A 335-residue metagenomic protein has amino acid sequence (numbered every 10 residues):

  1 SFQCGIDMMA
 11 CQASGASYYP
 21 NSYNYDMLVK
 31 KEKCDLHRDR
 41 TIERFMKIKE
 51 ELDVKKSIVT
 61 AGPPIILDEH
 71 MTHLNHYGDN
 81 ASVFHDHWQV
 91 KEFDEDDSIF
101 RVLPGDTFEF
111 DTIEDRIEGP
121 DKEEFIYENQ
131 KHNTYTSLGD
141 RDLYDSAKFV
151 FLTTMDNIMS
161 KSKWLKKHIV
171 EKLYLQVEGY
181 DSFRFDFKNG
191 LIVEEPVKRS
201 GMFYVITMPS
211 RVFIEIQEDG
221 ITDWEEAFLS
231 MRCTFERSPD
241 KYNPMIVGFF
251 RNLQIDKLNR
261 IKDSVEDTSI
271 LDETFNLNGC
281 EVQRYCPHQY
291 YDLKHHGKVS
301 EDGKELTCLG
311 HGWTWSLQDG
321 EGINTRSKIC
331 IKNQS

Functional and structural regions predicted by a protein language model:
F2-F93: Cap/insert and terminal regions of metallo-dependent hydrolase folds
M9-Q12, K56-G62, S98-L103, Y174-Q176 (+1 more regions): A structural signal for short, well-ordered beta-strand segments and their strand-loop junctions that often border
L67, N75-G78, R101-V102, D106-Y285 (+2 more regions): Feature captures hydrophobic
F228, S316-L317: Short, acidic, Ser/Thr-enriched surface-loop or helix-capping motifs
H288-Q289, L309-H311, D319: Short Cys/His-rich metal-coordination motifs, predominantly Zn2+-binding knuckles/fingers
E301-L309, N333-Q334: Short beta-strand-alpha-helix junction that forms the catalytic/metal-binding core of metal-dependent nuclease domains
Q318-S335: Polybasic, low-complexity binding patches
